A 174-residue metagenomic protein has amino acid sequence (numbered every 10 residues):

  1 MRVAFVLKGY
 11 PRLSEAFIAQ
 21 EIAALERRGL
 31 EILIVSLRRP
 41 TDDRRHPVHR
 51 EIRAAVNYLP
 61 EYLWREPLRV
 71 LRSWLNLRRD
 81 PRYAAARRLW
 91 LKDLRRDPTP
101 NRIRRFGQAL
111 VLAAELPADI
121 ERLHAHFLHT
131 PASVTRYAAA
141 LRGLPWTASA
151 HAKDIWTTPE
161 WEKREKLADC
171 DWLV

Functional and structural regions predicted by a protein language model:
M1-W64, A118, L144, A168: N-terminal subdomain of nucleotide-sugar transferases
V3, L123, L173: Receiver (REC) domain switch-region micro-motif
K8, L37, L128, A150-K153: Histidine-centered beta-alpha loop that forms part of the nucleotide-sugar donor binding/catalytic region in diverse
S14, P131-V134, W156-T158: Short, well-ordered alpha-helical microsegments
E21, V134-A138, W161-K166: A short acidic, amphipathic alpha-helical/loop segment
I34-R102: A conserved catalytic-core segment of Leloir-type glycosyltransferases
N57-Y58, N76, P98-N101, V111-T130: Short N-terminal targeting/anchoring amphipathic segment
P145-V174: A conserved, positively charged/aromatic
